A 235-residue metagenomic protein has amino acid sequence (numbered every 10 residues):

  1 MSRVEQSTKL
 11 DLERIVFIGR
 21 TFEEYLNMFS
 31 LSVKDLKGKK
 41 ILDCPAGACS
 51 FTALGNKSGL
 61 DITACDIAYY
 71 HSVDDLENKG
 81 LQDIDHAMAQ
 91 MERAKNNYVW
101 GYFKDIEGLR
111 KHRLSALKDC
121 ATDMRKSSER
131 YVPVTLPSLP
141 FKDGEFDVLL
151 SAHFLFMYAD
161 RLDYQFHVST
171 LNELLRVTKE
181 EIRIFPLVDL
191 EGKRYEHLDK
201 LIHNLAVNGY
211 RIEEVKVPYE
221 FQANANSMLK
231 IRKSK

Functional and structural regions predicted by a protein language model:
M1-G38, S50, K57-S58, Y70-L81 (+1 more regions): Class I SAM-dependent methyltransferase Rossmann-like catalytic core, especially the SAM/SAH-binding loop
K57, D61-S128: Class I S-adenosyl-L-methionine-dependent methyltransferase module
S127-L139: Conserved SAM-binding strand-loop segment of SAM-dependent methyltransferases
P137-L150: A short acidic, Gly/Pro-enriched loop at the edge of an enzyme's catalytic core that lines a small-molecule cofactor
A152-F156: Residues lining the SAM
Y158-E173: A short, conserved alpha-helix within the catalytic core of class I
T170, T178-V188: Conserved beta-strand signature within the Rossmann-like core of class I S-adenosyl-L-methionine
L190-K235: Class I S-adenosyl-L-methionine
